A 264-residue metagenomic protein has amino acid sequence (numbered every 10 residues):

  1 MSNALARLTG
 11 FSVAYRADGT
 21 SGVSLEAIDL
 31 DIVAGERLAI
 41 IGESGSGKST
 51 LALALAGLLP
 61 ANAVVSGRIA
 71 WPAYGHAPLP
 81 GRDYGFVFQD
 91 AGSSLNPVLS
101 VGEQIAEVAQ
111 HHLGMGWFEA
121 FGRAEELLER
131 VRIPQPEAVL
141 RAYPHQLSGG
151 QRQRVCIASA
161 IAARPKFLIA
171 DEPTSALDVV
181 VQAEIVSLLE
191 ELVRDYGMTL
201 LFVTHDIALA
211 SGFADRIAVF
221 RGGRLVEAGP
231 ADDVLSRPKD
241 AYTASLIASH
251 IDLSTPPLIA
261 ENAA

Functional and structural regions predicted by a protein language model:
P60-A61, P72-G85, E103, H111 (+1 more regions): ABC ATPase NBD coupling module
E119-A138, A248: Conserved ABC ATPase "signature" region
P134, L235-A264: C-terminal boundary and immediately downstream tail of ABC-type ATPase nucleotide-binding domains
A142-L147, Q151: Conserved ABC ATPase signature
A162-K166: A short, proline-enriched helix->beta-strand linker immediately N-terminal to the Walker B motif in ABC-type P-loop
A210-G212: A short, surface-exposed alpha-helical micro-motif characterized by mixed small hydrophobic and charged/polar residues
L225-G229: ABC ATPase "signature
